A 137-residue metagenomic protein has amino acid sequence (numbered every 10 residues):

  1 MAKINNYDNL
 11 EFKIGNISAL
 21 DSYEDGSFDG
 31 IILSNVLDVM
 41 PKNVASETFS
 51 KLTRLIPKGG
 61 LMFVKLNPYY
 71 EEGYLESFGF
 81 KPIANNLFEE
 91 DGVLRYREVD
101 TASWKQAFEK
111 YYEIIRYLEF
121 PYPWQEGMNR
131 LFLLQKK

Functional and structural regions predicted by a protein language model:
M1-E24, M40-E47, K51, L61-K137: Class I (Rossmann-like) S-adenosyl-L-methionine-dependent methyltransferase catalytic domain, capturing the SAM-binding
F28-D29: Local beta-strand N-terminus motif with an aromatic residue
I32: A conserved beta-strand element that flanks and buttresses the S-adenosyl-L-methionine
V36: Hydrophobic adenine-recognition pocket in adenosine-nucleotide-binding enzymes
